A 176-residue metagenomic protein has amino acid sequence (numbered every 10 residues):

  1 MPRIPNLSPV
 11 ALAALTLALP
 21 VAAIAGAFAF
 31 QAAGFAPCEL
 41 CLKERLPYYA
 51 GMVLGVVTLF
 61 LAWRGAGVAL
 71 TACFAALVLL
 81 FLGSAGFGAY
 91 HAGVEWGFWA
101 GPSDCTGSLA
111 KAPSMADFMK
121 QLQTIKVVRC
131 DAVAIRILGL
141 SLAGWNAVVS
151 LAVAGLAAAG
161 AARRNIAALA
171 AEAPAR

Functional and structural regions predicted by a protein language model:
I4-S8, L12-L15, P37-K43, G65-A72 (+3 more regions): Membrane-interfacial loop-to-transmembrane-helix junctions in polytopic alpha-helical membrane proteins
L7-L17, L61-A85, H91, G155: Interfacial segments of alpha-helical transmembrane regions
A22-Q31, L82-F98, A116: C-terminal TM-helix exit segments that contain a strictly Trp-centered aromatic cap at the helix terminus
A29-E39, A171: Membrane-interface helix-loop junction between the first two transmembrane segments
A36-A50, R176: Loop-to-helix transition at the N-terminal end of transmembrane alpha-helices
V57-G65, A158-R164: Structural signal for the C-terminal ends of transmembrane alpha-helices and the immediately following loop
W96-S141: Extracytosolic (periplasmic/ER-lumenal) interhelical loops and adjacent juxtamembrane/interface segments of multi-pass
T124-R176: A hydrophobic membrane-anchoring alpha-helix module
